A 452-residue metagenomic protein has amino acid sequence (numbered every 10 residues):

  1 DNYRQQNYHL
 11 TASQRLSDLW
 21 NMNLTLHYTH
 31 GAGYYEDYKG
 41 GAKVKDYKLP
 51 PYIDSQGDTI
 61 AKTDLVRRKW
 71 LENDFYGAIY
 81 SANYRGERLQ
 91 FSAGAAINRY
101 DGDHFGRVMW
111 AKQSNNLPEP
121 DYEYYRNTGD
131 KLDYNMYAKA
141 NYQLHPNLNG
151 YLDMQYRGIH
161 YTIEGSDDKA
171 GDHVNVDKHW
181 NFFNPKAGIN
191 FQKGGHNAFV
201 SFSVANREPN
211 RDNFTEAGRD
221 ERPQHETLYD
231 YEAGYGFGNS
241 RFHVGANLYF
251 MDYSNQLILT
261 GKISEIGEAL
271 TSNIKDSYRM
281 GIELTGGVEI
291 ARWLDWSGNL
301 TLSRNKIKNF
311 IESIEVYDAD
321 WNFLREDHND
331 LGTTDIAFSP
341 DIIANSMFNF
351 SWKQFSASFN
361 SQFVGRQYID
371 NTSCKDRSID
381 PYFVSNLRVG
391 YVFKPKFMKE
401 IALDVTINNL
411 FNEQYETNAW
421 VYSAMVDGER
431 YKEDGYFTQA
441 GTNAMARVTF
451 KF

Functional and structural regions predicted by a protein language model:
D1, Y38-L49, H104-L117, S166-N175 (+9 more regions): Flexible, surface-exposed loop regions and adjacent strand-edge segments of Gram-negative outer-membrane beta-barrel
Y3-Y35, K39-D168, N190-G194, A198-S201 (+3 more regions): Face-selective signature of the C-terminal outer-membrane beta-barrel domain
Q6-L10, D74-Y80, L132-A138, F183-A187 (+8 more regions): Hydrophobic, lipid-facing positions within transmembrane beta-strands of outer-membrane proteins
S17-L19, G86-L89, H145-N149, R157 (+10 more regions): Outer-membrane beta-barrel channels and translocator barrels
L19-H27, N190-S203, R207, Q224-M280 (+4 more regions): Membrane-embedded beta-barrel scaffold of Gram-negative outer-membrane proteins
Y28-A32, G86, I97-D101, Y156-H160 (+10 more regions): Transmembrane beta-strands of outer-membrane beta-barrel pores
A140-N141, Y231, G286, T301-L302 (+1 more regions): Conserved C-terminal beta-signal and adjacent last beta-strands/turns of outer-membrane beta-barrel proteins
P146, F250-D252, S272-N371: Gram-negative outer-membrane beta-barrel transporters
